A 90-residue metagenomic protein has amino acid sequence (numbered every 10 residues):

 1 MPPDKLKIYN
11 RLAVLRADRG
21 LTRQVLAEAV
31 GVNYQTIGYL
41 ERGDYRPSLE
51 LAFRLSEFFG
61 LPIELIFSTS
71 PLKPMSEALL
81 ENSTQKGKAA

Functional and structural regions predicted by a protein language model:
M1, E57, F67-A90: Short, charged recognition helix plus adjacent turn of helix-turn-helix-like nucleic-acid-binding domains
M1-D18: A short, Lys/Arg-rich alpha-helix, primarily the initiator
N10, G20-L21, P47-E50: Residue-level signal for the short linker/turn that defines the boundary of a DNA-recognition helix
A17, E28, E57: Alpha-helical residues within the helix-turn-helix
G20-Y39: Short alpha-helical DNA-recognition segment
R23, Y34, D44-Y45, I63: The DNA-contacting recognition helix of HTH DNA-binding domains and analogous helical DNA-recognition elements
E50-L65: DNA major-groove recognition helix of helix-turn-helix/homeodomain DNA-binding modules
